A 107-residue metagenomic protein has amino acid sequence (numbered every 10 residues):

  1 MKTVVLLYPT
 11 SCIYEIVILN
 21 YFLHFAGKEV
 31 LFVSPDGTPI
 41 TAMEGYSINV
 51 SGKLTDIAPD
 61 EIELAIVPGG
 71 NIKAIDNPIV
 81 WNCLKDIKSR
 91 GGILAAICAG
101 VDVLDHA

Functional and structural regions predicted by a protein language model:
M1-I93, D102-H106: Extended, subdomain-level signal for the structured scaffold at the beginning of enzyme domains
I97-C98: Short, thiol/selenol-centered motifs that function as redox-active sites or metal-ligating centers
